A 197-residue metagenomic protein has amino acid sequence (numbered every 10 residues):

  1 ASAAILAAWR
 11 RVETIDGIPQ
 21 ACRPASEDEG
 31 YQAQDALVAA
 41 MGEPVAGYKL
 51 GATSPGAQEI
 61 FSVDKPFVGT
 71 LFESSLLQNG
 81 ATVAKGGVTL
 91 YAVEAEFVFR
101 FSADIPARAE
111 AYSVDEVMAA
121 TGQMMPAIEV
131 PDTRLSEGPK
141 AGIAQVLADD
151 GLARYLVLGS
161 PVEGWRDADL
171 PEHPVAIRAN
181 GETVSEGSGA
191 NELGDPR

Functional and structural regions predicted by a protein language model:
A1-G194: Catalytic-core "active-site belt" of small-molecule-metabolizing enzymes, emphasizing His/Asp/Glu-rich regions
R197: Glycine-rich phosphate/ribose-binding loops and adjacent secondary-structure elements that form binding surfaces
